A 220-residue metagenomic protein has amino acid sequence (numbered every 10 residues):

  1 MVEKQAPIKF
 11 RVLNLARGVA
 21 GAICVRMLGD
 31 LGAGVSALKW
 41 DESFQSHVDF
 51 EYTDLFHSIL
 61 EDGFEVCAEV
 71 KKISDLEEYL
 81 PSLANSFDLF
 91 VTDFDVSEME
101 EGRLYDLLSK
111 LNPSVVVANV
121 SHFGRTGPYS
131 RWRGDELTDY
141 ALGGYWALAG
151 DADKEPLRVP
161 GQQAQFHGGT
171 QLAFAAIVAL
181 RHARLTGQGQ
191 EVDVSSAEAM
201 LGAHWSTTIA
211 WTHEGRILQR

Functional and structural regions predicted by a protein language model:
V2-K4, R11-A16, I23, S43 (+4 more regions): Acidic, glycine-rich segments within the central catalytic cores of soluble metabolic enzymes that bind/position
K9-R11, S114: Residues that mark the start of a beta-strand
L13, F56-S109: A structured beta-alpha segment of the ubiquitous adenosine-cofactor-binding alpha/beta core
L15-G29, Y52: Substrate-binding/gating loop at the entrance of the active-site cleft, primarily in PLP-dependent aminotransferase-like
L28, F64, L108, V117 (+3 more regions): Structural scaffold positions in well-ordered secondary structure
D30-V66: Glycine-rich phosphate-binding loop and adjoining beta1-alpha1-beta2 segment of Rossmann-like nucleotide-binding folds
V66-A68, V117, E191-D193: Conserved beta-strand scaffold positions in the cores of enzyme catalytic domains, especially in NTP/NDP-utilizing
V91-A147: N-terminal Rossmann-like NAD(P) cofactor-binding subdomain of oxidoreductases, focused on the glycine-rich
